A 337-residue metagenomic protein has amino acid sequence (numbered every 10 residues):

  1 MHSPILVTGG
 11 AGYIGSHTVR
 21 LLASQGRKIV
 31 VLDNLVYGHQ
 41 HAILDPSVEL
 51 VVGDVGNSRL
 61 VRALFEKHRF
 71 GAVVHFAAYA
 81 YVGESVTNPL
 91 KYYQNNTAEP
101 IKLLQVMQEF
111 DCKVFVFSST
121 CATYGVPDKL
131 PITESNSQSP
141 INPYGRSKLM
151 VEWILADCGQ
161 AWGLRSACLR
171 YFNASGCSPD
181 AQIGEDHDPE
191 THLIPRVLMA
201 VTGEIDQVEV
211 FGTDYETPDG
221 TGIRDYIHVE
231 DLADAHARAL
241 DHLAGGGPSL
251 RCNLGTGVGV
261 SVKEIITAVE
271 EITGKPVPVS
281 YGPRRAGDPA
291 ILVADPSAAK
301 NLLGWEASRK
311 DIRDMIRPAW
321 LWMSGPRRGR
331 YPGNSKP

Functional and structural regions predicted by a protein language model:
M1-C177: N-terminal Rossmann-like NAD(P)+-binding domain of SDR-like oxidoreductases, especially those catalyzing
L44, D186-E190, V258, S308: Residue-level signature of the cytosolic catalytic core of signaling kinases
V51-V55, N136-P140, D188-T191, K300-L302 (+1 more regions): Short, structured secondary-structure boundary patches
G56, A80, Y92, P189 (+2 more regions): Glycosyltransferase donor-binding loop in the core domain
Y93, I141-L149, I183, H187-P195 (+1 more regions): Short-chain dehydrogenase/reductase
P179-Q182, T221-G222: Short acidic, glycine/proline-rich loop/turn micro-motifs
I194-P337: C-terminal substrate-binding subdomain of Rossmann-fold SDR/epimerase-dehydratase oxidoreductases
